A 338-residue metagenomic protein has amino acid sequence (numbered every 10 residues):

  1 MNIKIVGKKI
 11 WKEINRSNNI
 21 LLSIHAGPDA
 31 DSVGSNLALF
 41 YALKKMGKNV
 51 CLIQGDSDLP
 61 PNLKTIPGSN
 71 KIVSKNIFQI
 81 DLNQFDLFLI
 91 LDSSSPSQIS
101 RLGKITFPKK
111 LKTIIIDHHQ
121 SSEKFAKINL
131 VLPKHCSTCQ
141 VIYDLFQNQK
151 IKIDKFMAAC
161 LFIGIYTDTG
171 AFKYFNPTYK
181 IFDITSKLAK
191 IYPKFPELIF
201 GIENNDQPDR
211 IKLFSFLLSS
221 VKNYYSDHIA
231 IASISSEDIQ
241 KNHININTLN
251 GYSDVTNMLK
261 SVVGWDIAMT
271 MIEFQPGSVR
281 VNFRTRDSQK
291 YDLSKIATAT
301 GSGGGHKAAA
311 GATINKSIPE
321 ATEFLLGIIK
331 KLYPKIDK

Functional and structural regions predicted by a protein language model:
N2-A26, G34-K64, Q79-L87, T167-A299 (+1 more regions): Hydrophobic helix-and-loop "lid/oligomerization" segment in the mid-to-C-terminal part of catalytic domains
A26-P28, S93-P96, H119-S121, E237 (+1 more regions): Short glycine-rich anion-binding loops that position phosphate/pyrophosphate groups of nucleotides and phosphorylated
A30-N36, P96-S100: Short glycine/serine/threonine-rich phosphate/pyrophosphate-binding segments that cradle anionic phosphate groups
A38-F40, I105-P108, V131-L132, D183: Glycine-rich, phosphate-binding/catalytic loops in enzymes
G47-N49, S69, K110, K127: A generic structural signal for alpha->beta connector loops
P67-I72, V131-K134: Short, hinge-like loop/turn segments at secondary-structure boundaries
S74-I128: Active-site cofactor/cluster-binding pocket
I116-I184: Short alpha-helices
